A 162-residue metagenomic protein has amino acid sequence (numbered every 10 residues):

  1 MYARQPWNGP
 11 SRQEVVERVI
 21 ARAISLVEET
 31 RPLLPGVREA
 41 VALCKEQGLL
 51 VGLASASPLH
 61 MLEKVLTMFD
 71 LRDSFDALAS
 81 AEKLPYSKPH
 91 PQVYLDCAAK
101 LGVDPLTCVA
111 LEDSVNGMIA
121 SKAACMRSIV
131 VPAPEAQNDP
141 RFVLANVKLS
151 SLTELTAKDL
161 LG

Functional and structural regions predicted by a protein language model:
M1-G9, V65, A98: Helix-loop "lid/cap" segments that line or gate small-molecule binding pockets
A3-R38, Q47-L49: Metal-dependent phosphoesterase signature
E28-E29, L50-V51, E82, L106: A generic structural signal for short
A42-K45, L59-G162: Asp-based, Mg2+/Mn2+-dependent phosphohydrolase catalytic module
G52-L53, V130: Hydrophobic beta-strand core positions in alpha/beta domains
S55-S57: Conserved phosphate-coupling serine/threonine residues in phosphotransfer and NTP-handling enzymes
